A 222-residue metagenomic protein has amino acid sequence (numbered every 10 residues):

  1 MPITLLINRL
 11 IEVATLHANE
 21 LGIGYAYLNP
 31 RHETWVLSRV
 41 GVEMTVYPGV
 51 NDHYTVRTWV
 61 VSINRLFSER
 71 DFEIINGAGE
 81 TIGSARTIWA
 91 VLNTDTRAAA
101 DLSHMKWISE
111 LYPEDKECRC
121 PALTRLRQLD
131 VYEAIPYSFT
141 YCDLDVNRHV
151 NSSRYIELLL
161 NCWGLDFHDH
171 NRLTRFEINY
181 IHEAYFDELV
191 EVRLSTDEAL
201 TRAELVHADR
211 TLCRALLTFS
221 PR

Functional and structural regions predicted by a protein language model:
M1-L37, S84-R86, N93-T174: Hot-dog-fold acyl-thioester-processing enzymes
H17-N64, L158-L200, C213-S220: Hydrophobic beta-strand-centered segment that forms part of the acyl-chain substrate-binding groove
E43-M44, G49-L126, A184-F186, S195-R222: HotDog/MaoC-like acyl-thioester-processing domains
